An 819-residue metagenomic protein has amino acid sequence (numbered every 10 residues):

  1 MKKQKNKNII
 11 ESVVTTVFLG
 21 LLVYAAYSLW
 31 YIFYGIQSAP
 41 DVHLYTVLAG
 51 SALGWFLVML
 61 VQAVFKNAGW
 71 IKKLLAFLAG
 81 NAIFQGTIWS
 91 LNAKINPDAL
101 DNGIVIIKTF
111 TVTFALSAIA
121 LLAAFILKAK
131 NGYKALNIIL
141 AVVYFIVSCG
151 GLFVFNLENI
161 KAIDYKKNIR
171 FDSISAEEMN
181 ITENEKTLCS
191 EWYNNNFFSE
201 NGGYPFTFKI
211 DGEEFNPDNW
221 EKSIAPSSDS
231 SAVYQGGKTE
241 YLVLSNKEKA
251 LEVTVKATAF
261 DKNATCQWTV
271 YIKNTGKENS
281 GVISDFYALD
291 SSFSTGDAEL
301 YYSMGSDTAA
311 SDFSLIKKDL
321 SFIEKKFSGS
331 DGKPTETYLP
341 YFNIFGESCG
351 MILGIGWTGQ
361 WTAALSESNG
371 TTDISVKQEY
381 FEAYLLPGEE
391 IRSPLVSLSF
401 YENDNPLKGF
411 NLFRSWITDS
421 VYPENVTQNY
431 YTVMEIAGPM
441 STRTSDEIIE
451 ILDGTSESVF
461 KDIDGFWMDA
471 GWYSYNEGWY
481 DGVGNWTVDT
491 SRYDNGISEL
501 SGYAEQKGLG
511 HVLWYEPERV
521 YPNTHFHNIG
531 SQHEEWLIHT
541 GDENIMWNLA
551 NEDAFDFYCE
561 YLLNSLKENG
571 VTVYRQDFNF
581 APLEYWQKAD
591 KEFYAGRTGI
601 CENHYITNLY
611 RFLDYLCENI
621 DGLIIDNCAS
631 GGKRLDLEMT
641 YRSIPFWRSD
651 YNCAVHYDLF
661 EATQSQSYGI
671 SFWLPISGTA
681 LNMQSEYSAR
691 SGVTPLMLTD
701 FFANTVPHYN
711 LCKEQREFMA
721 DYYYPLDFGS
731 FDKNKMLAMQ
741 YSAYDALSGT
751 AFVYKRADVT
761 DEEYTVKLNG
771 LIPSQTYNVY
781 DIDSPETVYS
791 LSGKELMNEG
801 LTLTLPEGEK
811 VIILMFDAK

Functional and structural regions predicted by a protein language model:
A26-S38, T87-A99: Juxtamembrane "helix-exit" motif on the non-cytosolic side of transmembrane helices
K134-N156: Internal/C-terminal transmembrane anchor helices
L157-G370, E379-F381, Y777-S790: Polysaccharide-binding surfaces and accessory modules of carbohydrate-active proteins
S199, E213-N216, S393, K567 (+2 more regions): Active-site-proximal substrate-binding groove within the catalytic cores of carbohydrate-active enzymes
A383-E402, G808-F816: Short Pro-Gly-centered flexible turn/kink motifs
P406-G465, D469, S474: An acidic-aromatic substrate-binding cleft motif
T427, G465, G471-L500, T524-D553 (+1 more regions): Aromatic- and acidic-residue-enriched carbohydrate-binding clefts of CAZyme catalytic domains
Y431-T444, G510-N564, E568: Active-site-adjacent "subsite" loops/lids of carbohydrate-active enzymes
